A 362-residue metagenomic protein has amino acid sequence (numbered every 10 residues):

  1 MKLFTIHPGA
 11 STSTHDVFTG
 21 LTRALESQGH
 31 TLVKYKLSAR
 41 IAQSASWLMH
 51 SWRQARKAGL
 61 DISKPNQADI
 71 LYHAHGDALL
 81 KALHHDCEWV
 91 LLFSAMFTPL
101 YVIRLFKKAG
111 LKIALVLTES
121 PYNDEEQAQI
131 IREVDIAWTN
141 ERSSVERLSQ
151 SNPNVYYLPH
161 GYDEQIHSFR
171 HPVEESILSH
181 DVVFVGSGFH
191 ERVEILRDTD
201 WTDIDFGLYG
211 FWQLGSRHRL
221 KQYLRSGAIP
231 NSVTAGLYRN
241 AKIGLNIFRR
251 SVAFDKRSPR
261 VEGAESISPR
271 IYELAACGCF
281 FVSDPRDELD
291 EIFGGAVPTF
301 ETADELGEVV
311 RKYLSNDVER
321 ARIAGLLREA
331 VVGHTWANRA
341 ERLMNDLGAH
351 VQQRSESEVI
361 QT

Functional and structural regions predicted by a protein language model:
M1-Q54, Q67-H75, S94, L100-Y101 (+1 more regions): Nucleotide-sugar donor-binding catalytic core of glycosyltransferases
F4, L80-F97: Short N-terminal targeting/anchoring amphipathic segment
K64-C87: An amphipathic, basic-hydrophobic alpha-helix
G76-L83, I103-K108, N123: Catalytic alpha-helical scaffold of carbohydrate-active enzymes acting on polysaccharides/glycoconjugates
S94, F106-S120: Active-site proximal beta-strand in glycosyltransferases
V297-D304, K312-D317: Conserved acidic donor-binding segment of nucleotide-sugar-dependent glycosyltransferases
L314-L347, R354-S355: A charged, aromatic-enriched C-terminal amphipathic alpha-helix characteristic of glycosyltransferases across folds
S355-T362: Short, intrinsically disordered terminal tails adjacent to the first/last structured region
